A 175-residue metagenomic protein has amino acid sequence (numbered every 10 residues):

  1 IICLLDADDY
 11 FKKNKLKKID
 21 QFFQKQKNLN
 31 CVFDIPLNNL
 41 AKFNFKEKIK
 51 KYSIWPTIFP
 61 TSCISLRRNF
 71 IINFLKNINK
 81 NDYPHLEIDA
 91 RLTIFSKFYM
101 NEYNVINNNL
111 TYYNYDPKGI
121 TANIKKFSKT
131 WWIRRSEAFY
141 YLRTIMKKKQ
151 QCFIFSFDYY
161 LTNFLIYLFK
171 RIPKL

Functional and structural regions predicted by a protein language model:
I1: Short acidic donor-binding loop at the edge of a beta-strand
K12, K17-N77, L142-R143, Q151-C152: Flexible acidic/His/Gly-enriched loops in nucleotide-sugar-dependent glycosyltransferase catalytic domains
I49-K126: Conserved nucleotide-sugar donor-binding catalytic segment
Y113-P117, A122-Q150: Catalytic core of nucleotide-sugar-dependent glycosyltransferases
Y140-L175: Membrane-interface aromatic/basic loop that binds lipid-linked glycans or pyrophosphate carriers, typified by
